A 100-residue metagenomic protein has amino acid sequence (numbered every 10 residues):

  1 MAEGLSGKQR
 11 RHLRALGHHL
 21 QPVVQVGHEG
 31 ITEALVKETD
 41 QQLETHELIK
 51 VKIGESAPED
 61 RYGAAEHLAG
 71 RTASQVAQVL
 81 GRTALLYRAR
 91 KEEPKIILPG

Functional and structural regions predicted by a protein language model:
A2-G100: Positively charged, polar, low-complexity stretches
